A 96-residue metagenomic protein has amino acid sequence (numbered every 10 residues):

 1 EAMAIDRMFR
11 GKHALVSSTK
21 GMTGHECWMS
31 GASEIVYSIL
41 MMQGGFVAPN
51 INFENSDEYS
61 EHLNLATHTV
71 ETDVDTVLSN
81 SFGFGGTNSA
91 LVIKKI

Functional and structural regions predicted by a protein language model:
E1-I96: Conserved "HGTGT" condensation-loop signature of ketosynthase/thiolase-family condensing enzymes that catalyze
